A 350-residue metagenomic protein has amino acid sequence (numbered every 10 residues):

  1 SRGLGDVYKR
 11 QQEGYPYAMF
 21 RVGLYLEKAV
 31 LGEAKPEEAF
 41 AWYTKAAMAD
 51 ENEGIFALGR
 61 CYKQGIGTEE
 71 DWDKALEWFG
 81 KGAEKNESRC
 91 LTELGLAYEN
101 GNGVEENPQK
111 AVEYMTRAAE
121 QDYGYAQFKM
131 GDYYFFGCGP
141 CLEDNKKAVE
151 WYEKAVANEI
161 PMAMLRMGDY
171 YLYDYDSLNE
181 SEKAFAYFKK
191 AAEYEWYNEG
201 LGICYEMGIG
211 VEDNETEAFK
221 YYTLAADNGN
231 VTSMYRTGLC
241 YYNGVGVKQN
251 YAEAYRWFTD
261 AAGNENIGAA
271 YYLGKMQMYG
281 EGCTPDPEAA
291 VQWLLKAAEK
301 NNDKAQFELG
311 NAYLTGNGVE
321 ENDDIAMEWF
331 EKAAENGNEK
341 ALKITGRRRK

Functional and structural regions predicted by a protein language model:
S1-Y8: Short, small-residue-biased leader/transition segments that mark boundaries at the very start of proteins
K9-R10, K45-A46, K81-G82, R117-A118 (+6 more regions): Canonical positions in the second alpha-helix
Q12-P16, K28-V30, M48-N52, Q64-I66 (+19 more regions): Short helix-capping/linker turns of helical repeat alpha-solenoids
R21-K28, I55-Q64, E93-N100, K129-G137 (+6 more regions): Hydrophobic face of amphipathic alpha-helices that form TPR/SEL1-like repeat modules and related alpha-solenoid
D324-K350: Leucine-rich solenoid repeat scaffolds
